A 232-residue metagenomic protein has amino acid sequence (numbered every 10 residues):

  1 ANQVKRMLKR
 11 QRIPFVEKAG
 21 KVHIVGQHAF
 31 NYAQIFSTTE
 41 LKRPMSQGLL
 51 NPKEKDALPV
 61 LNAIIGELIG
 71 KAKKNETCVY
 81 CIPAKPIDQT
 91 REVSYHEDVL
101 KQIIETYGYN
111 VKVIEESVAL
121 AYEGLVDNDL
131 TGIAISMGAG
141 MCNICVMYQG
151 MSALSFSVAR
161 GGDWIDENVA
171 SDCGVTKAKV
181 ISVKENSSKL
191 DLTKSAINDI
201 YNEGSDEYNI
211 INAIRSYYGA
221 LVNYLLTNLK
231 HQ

Functional and structural regions predicted by a protein language model:
A1-A134, Q149-F156, G162, E167-V180 (+1 more regions): Nucleotide/phosphate-binding catalytic cleft detector across ATP-hydrolyzing and phosphate-transferring enzymes
A139-C145: Short glycine/serine/threonine-rich phosphate/pyrophosphate-binding segments that cradle anionic phosphate groups
